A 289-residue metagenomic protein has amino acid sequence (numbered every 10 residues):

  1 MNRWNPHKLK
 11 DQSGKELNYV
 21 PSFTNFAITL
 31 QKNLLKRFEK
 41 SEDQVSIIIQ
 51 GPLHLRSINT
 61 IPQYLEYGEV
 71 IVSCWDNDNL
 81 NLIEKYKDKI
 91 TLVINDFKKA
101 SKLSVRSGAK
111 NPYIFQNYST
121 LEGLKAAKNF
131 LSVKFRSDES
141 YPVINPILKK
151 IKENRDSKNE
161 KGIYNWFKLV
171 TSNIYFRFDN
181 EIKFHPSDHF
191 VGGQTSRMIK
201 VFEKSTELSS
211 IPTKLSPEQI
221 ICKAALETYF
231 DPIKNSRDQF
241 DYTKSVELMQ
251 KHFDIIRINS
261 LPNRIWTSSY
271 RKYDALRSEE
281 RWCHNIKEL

Functional and structural regions predicted by a protein language model:
M1-L55: N-proximal low-complexity "stem/linker" segments adjacent to membrane-targeting elements
F26, P52-R56, N111-E122, T213-P217: Soluble or luminal CAZymes and related metallo-dependent hydrolases
D43-V45, L65-V72, D88-I90: Short loop->beta transition adjacent to catalytic acidic/histidine clusters or analogous donor-positioning motifs
L53-E66, D78: Short, well-formed alpha-helical segments that are part of the catalytic scaffolds of diverse glycosyltransferases
L55-S57, S140-V143: Hydrophobic/aromatic residue at the end of a short beta strand that borders the catalytic acidic motif
S73-A126: Active-site-proximal specificity loops/subdomain of glycosyltransferases
F130-P142: Short beta-strand-to-loop acidic/aromatic patch adjacent to the donor-nucleotide binding site
Y141-L289: Catalytic core and acceptor-binding pocket of nucleotide-sugar-dependent glycosyltransferases
